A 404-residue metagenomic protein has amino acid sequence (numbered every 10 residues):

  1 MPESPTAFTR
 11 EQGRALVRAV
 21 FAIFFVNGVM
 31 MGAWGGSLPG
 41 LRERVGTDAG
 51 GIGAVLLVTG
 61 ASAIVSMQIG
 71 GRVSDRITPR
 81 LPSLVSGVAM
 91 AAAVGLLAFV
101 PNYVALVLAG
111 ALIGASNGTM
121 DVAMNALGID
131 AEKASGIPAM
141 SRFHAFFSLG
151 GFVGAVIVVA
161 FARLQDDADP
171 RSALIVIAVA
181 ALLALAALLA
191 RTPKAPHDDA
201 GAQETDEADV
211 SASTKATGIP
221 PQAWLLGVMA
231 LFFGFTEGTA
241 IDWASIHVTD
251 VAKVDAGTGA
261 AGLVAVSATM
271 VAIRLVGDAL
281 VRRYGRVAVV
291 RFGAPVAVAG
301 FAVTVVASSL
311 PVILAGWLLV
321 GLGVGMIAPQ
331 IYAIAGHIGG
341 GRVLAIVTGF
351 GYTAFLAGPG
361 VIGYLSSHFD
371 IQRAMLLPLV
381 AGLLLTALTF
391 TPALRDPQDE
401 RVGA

Functional and structural regions predicted by a protein language model:
G35-G50, D242-T258: Short amphipathic helix-loop junctions that connect adjacent transmembrane helices in Major Facilitator Superfamily/SLC
G46, T78, F99-V104, K253 (+2 more regions): Helix-breaking motifs and short loop linkers at transmembrane-helix boundaries and internal kinks in secondary membrane
S66-T78, A162, I273-R286, S366-S367: Helix-to-loop junctions at the C-terminal end of transmembrane segments in multipass secondary transporters
R80-G87, V290: Primarily marks hydrophobic transmembrane alpha-helices of the MFS/SLC 12-helix fold
A105, F143-K194: Helix-loop-helix hairpin linking two adjacent transmembrane segments in secondary transporters
T119-A134, G325-I338: Intracellular juxtamembrane helix-capping segments at the cytosolic ends of symmetry-related transmembrane helices
Y284-I331: C-terminal transmembrane helical hairpin of 12-TM major facilitator-type secondary transporters
I338-R373, P378-A381: A late C-terminal transmembrane helix in Major Facilitator Superfamily
